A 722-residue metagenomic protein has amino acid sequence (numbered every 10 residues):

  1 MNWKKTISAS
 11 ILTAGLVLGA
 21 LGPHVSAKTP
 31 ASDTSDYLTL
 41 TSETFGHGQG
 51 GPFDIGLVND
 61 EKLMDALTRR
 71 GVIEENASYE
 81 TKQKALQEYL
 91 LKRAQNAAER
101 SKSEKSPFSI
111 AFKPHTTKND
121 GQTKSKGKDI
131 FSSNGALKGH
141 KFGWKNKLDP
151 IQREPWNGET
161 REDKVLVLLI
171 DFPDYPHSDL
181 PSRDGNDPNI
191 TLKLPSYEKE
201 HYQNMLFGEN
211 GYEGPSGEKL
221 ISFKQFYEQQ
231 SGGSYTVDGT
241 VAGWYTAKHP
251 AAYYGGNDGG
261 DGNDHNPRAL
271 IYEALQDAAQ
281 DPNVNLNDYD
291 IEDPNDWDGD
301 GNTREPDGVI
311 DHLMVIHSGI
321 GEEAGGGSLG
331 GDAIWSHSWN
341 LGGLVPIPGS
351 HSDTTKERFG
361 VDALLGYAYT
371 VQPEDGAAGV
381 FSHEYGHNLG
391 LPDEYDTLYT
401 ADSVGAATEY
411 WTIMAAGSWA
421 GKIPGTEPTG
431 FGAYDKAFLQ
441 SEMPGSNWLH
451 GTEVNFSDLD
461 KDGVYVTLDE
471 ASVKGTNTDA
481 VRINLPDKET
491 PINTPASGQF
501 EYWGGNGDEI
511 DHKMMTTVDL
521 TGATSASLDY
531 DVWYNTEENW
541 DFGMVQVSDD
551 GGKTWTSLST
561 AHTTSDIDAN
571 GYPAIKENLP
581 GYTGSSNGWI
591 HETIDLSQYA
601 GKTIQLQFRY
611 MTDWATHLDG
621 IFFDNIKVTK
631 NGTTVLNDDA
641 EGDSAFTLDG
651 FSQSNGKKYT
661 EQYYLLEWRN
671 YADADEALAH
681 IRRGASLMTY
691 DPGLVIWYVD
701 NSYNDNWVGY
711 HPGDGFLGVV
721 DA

Functional and structural regions predicted by a protein language model:
W3-V25: Sec-dependent N-terminal signal peptides of Gram-positive bacterial secreted proteins and lipoproteins
K28-D163, L168-P195: Primarily auto-inhibitory N-terminal propeptides
K28-T44, Q49-F53, V58-N59, A77 (+11 more regions): Replace "(M1/M4/M9/M12/WLM)" with "(e.g., M1/M4/M8/M9/M12/M26/WLM)" and add "not limited to" to clarify scope
G504-T521, N587-D595: Short beta-strands within extracellular/lumenal beta-sheet-rich domains
G522, W533-D541, W614-H617, A674-D675: Extended, low-complexity, turn-rich repeat/linker tracts enriched in Gly/Pro/Ser/Thr and Asp/Glu that occur
A526-Y534, T603-M611, A640: Extracellular beta-strand-rich recognition modules
W540-F542, T612-K630: Extracellular carbohydrate recognition
Q546-G601, E641, G715-A722: Exoplasmic/lumenal beta-rich domain surfaces
